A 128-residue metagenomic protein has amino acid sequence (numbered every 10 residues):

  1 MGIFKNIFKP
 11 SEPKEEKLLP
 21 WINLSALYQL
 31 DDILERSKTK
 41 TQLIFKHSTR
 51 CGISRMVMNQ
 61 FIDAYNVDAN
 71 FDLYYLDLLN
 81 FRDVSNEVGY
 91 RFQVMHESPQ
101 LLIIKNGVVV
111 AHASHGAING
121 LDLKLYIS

Functional and structural regions predicted by a protein language model:
M1-D32, R91-V94: Non-globular targeting/processing and membrane-anchoring segments
L18, K40, N70-L73: A generic structural signal for alpha->beta connector loops
L30-V67: Local sequence-structure signature of Cys/Sec-based thiol-disulfide redox active-site neighborhoods
K46, N70-N86: Thiol-based oxidoreductase modules, predominantly thioredoxin-like and allied folds used for disulfide exchange
S85-S98: Structural alpha/beta surface segment adjacent to cysteine/selenocysteine redox centers across thiol/disulfide enzymes
E97, L102-S128: Non-catalytic, surface beta->alpha helical segment in thiol-disulfide oxidoreductase systems
